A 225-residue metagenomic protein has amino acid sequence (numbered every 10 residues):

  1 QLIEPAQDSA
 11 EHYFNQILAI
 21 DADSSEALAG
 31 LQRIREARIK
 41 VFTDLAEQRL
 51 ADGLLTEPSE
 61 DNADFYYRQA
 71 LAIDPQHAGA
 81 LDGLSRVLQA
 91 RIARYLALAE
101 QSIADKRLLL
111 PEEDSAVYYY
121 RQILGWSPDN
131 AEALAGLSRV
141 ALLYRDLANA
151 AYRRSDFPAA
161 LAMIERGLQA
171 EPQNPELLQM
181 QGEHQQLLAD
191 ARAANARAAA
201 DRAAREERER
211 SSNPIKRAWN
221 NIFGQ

Functional and structural regions predicted by a protein language model:
I17, Q69-A70, I123, R166-G167: Canonical positions in the second alpha-helix
R33-R49, L55, R86-Q101, R139-R154 (+1 more regions): Alpha-helical linker/edge segments of TPR/alpha-solenoid repeat scaffolds and analogous pre-/post-domain helices
